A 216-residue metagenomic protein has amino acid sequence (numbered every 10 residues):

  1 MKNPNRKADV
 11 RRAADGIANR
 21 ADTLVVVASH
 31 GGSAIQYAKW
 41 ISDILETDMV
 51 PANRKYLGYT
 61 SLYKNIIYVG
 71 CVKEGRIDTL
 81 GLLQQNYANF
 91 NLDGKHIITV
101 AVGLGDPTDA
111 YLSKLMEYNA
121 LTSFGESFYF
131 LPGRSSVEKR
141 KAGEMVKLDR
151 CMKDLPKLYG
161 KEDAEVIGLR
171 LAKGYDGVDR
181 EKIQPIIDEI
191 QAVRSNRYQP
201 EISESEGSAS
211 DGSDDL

Functional and structural regions predicted by a protein language model:
N3-R20, I44, D48, E74-L216: FMN-binding flavodoxin-like domain, especially the glycine-rich phosphate-binding loop
R20-I44: N-terminal beta1-alpha1 ligand-phosphate binding loop
D22, K64-I67, H96: Structural motif
V26, V50-A52, V100: The conserved SAM/SAH-binding core of class I Rossmann-like methyltransferase domains, concentrating on the hydrophobic
A34, Y56-Y59, R76-I77, T108: Short, well-ordered alpha-helical microsegments
L45-Y59: A short, well-structured beta->alpha microelement
Y59-L62, E138-R140: Short, solvent-exposed polar/charged micro-motifs at secondary-structure junctions
V69-V72: Glycine-rich, N-terminal phosphate-binding loop of Rossmann-like dinucleotide-binding domains
